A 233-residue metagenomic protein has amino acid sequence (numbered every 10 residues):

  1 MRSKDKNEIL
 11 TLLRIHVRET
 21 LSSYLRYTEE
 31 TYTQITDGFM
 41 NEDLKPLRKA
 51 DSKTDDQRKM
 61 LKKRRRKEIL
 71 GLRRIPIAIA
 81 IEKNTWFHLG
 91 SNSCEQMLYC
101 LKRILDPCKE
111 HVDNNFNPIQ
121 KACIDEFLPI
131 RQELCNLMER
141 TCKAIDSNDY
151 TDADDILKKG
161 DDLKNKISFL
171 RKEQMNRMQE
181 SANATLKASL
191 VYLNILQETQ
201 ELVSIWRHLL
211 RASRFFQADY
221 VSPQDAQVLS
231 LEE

Functional and structural regions predicted by a protein language model:
M1-E233: Cytosolic, long alpha-helical scaffolding segments
